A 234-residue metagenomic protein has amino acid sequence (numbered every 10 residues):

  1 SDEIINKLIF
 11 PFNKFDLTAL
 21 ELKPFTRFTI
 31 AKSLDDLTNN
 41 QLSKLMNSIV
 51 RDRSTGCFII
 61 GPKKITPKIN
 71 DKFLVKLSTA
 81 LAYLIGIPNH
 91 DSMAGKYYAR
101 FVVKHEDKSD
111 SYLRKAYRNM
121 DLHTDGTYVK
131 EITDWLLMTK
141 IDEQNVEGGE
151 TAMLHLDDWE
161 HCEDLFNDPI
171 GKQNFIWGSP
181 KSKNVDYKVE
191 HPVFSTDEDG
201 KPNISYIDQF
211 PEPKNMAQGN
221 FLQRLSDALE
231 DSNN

Functional and structural regions predicted by a protein language model:
S1-A94: N-terminal non-catalytic cap/leader segment that marks the start of a structured domain
S1-L37, D52-S54, F101-N233: Active-site environment of non-heme Fe oxygenases that use a 2-His-1-carboxylate facial triad
L81-K115: A gly/proline- and charged-residue-enriched helix-loop-helix capping module
